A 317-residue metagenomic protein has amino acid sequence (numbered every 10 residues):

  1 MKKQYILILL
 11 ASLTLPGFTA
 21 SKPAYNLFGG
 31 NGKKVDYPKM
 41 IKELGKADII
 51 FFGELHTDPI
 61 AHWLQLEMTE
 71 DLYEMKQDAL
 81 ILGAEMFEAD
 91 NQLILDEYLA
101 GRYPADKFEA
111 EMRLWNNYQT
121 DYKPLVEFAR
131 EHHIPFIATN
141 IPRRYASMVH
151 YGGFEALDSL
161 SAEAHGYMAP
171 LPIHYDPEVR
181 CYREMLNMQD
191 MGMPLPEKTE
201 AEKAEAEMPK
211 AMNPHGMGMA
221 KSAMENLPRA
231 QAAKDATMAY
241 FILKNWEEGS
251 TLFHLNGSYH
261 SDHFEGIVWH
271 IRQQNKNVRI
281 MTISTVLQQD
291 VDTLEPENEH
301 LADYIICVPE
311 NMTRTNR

Functional and structural regions predicted by a protein language model:
Q4-L13: Sec-dependent N-terminal signal peptides
F18-A47: N- or domain-start disorder-to-order transition segments that initiate the globular core
G45-L55, P104-A110: Acidic/histidine-rich, surface-exposed loop or edge segments in extracytoplasmic proteins
D48-F51, E248-H254: Short, surface-exposed connector motifs at secondary-structure boundaries
L55-P59, F87-N91, P142-A146, S258-S261 (+1 more regions): Solvent-exposed loop/turn segments at secondary-structure junctions within structured extracellular/periplasmic domains
T57-W63, E70-G83, A89-L99: Membrane-embedded segments
L93-F241, N245: A substrate-binding/cap region within the structured catalytic cores of diverse enzymes
T237-E248, H260-R317: C-terminal regions of proteins
